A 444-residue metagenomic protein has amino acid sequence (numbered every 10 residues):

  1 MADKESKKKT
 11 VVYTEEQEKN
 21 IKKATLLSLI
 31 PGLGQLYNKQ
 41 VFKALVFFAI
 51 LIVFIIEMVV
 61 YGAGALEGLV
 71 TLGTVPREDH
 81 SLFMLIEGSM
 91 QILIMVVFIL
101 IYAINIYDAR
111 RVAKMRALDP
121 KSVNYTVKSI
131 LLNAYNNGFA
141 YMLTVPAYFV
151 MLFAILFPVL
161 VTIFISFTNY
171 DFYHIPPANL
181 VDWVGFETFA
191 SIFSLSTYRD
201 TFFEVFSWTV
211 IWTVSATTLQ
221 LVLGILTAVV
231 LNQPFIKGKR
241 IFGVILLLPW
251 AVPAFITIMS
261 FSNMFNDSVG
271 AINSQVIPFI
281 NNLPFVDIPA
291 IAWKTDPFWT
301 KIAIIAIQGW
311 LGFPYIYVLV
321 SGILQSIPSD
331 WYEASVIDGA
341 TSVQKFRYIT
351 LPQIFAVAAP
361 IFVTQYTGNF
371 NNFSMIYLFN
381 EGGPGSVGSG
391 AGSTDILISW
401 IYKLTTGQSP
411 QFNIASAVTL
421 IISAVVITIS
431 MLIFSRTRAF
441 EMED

Functional and structural regions predicted by a protein language model:
A2-V11, I21-K23, S28-P31, Y37 (+7 more regions): N-terminal signal-anchor/first transmembrane alpha helix
K9-E15, F47-E67, P176-V181: Alpha-helical transmembrane segments of integral membrane proteins, especially early/N-terminal helices
T10-V12, S129-I130, G309-L311, N380: A short alpha-helix capping/helix-coil boundary motif
Y13-E15, L131, V387: A short, mixed-charge helix-start or loop-turn motif at secondary-structure junctions
L36-Y37, G407: Hydrophobic/aromatic side-chain positions at a characteristic register within alpha-helices of tetratricopeptide repeats
Y61-L69, F139-D444: A structural signal for multi-pass alpha-helical bundles of membrane permease subunits that mediate small-molecule
V70-T74: Primarily recognizes Gram-negative and organellar outer-membrane beta-barrels
